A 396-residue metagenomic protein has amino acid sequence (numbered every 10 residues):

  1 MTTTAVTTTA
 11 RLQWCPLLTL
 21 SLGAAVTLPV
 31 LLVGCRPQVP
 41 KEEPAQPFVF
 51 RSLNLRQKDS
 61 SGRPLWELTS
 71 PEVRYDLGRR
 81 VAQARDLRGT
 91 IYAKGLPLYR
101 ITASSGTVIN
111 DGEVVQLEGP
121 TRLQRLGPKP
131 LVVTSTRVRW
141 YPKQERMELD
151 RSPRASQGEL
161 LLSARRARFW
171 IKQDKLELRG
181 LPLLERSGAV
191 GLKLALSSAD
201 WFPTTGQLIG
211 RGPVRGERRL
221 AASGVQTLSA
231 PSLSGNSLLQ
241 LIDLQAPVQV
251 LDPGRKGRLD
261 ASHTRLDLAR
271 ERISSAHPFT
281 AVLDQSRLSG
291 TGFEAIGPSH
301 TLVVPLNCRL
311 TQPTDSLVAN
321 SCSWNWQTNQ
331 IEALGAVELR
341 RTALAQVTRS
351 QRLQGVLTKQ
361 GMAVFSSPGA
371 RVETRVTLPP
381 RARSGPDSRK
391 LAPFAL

Functional and structural regions predicted by a protein language model:
M1-L396: Mature-chain termini and adjacent capping regions
